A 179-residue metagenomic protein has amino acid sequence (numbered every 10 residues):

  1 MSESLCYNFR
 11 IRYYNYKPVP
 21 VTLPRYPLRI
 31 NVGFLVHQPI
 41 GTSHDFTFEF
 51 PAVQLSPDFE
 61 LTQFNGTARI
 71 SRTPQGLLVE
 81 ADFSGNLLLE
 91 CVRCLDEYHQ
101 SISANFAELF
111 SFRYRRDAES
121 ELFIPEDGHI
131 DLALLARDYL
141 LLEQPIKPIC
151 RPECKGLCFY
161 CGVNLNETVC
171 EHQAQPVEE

Functional and structural regions predicted by a protein language model:
S2-E179: Structured interface patches
